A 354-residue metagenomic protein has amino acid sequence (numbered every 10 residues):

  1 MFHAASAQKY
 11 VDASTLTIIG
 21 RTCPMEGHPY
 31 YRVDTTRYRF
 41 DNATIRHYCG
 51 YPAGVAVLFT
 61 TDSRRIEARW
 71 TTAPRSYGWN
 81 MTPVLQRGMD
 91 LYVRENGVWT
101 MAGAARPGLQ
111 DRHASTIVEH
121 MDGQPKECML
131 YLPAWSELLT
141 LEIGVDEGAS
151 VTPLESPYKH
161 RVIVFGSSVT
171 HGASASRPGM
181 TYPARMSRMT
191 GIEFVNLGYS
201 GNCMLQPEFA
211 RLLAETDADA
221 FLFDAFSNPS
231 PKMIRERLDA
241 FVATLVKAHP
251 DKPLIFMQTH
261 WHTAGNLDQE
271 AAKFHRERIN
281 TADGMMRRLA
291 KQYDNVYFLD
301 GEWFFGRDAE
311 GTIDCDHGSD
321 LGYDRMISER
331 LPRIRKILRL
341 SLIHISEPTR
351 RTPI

Functional and structural regions predicted by a protein language model:
A5-S6, T60, G103, H120-C203 (+1 more regions): Serine-esterase "nucleophile elbow" of acetyl-processing enzymes
A7-G50: Glycan-recognition and processing domains
H47-L154: Extended, charged alpha/beta regions that create polyanion-binding interfaces
M186, C203-A248, T259-N266: Oxyanion-hole/transition-state-stabilizing segment in secreted/luminal serine hydrolases and related acyltransferases
R235, D320-L331: Short, amphipathic alpha-helical "lid/cap" segments that border enzyme active or binding sites
H249-P253: A short helix->loop->beta-strand "cap" motif at the edges of active sites that frequently abuts
H262-L299, R325: Substrate-gating cap/lid alpha-helix
I343-I354: Single conserved hydrophobic/aromatic residue that forms the stacking wall/gate of nucleotide- or nucleobase-binding
